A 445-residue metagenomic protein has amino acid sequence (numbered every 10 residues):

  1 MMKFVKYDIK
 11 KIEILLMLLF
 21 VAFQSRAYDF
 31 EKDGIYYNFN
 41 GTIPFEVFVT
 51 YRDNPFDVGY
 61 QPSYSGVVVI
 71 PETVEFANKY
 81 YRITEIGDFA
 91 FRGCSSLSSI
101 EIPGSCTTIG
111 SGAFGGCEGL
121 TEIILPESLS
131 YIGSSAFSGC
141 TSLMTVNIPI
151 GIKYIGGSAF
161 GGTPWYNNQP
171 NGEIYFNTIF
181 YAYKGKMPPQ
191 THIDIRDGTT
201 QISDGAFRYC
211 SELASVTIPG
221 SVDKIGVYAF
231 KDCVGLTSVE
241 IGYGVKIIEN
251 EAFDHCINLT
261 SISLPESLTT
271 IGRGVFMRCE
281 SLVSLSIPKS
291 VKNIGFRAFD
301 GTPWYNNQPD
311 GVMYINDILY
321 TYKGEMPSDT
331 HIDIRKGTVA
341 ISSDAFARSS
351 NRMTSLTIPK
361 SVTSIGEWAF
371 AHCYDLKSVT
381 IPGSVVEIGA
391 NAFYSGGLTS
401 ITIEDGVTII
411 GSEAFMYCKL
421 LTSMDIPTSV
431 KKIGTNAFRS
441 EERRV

Functional and structural regions predicted by a protein language model:
M2-I14: Bacterial N-terminal signal peptides that target proteins for export
A22-Q24: N-terminal signal peptide c-region/cleavage motif recognized by signal peptidases
A27-Y28: Boundary of Sec targeting at the N-terminus
Y36, I43-F48, F180, L319: Hydrophobic residues embedded in beta-strands of well-ordered beta-sheets
N40, Y183-K184, Y322-K323: Short linear motifs in exposed loops
T42-V68: A short, structured beta-strand/loop element
D57, S63-E85, S95-T108, C117-Y131 (+14 more regions): Structural signature of tandem-repeat unit edges
D88-A90, G110-G115, G133-A136, G157-G161 (+10 more regions): Consensus positions within tandem repeat domains that build extended binding/scaffold surfaces
